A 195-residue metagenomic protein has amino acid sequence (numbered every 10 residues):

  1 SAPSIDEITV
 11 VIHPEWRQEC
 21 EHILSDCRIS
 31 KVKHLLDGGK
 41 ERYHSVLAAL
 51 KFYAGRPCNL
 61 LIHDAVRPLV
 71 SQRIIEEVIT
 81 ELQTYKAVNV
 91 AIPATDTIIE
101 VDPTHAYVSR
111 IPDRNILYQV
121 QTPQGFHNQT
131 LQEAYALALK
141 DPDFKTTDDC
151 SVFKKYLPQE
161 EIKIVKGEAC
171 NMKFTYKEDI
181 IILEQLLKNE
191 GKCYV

Functional and structural regions predicted by a protein language model:
S1-R56, D141-P142: Conserved N-terminal catalytic core of the sugar/cofactor nucleotidyltransferase
D6-I8, N59, K86-A87, E161: Residues at the starts of beta-strands that form the adenosine-phosphate
T9, R67, A87-N89, S109 (+4 more regions): A residue-level structural signature of the nucleotidyltransferase/glycosyltransferase Rossmann-like core
R17, V46, I62, I75 (+4 more regions): A general structural signal for well-ordered alpha-helical segments in protein cores
C20-L24, V78, L183: Hydrophobic packing residues within well-ordered alpha-helices of enzyme cores
E41-V101, Q121: Conserved beta-loop-beta/alpha segment of the NTase-like Rossmann-fold superfamily that binds/positions NTPs
E100-Q124: Short, flexible, basic/aromatic active-site loop/helix in glycosyltransferases
Y118-V195: Conserved alpha/beta core of the MobA/IspD/sugar-nucleotide pyrophosphorylase nucleotidyltransferase superfamily
